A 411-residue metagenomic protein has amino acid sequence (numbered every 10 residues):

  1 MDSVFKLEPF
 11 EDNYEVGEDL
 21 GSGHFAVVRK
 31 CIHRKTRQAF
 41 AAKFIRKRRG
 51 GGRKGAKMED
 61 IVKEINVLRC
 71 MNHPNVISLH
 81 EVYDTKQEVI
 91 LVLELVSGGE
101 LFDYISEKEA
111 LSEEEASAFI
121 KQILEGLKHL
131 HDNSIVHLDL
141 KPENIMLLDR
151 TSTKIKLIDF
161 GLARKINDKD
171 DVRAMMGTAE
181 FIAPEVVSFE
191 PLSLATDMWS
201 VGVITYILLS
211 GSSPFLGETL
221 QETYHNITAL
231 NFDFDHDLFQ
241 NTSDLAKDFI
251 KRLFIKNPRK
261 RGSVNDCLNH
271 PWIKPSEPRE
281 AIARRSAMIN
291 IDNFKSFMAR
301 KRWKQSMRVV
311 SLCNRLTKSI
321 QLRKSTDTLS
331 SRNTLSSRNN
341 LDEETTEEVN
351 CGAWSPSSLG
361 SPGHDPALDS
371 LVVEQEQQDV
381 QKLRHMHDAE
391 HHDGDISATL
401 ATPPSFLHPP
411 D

Functional and structural regions predicted by a protein language model:
V16-H24, V28: Protein kinase glycine-rich loop
V27-R49: Glycine-rich ATP phosphate-binding loop
F44-M71: Conserved N-lobe beta3->alphaC-helix segment of eukaryotic protein kinase catalytic domains
E81-V82: A short, aromatic-enriched beta-strand patch in the conserved N-lobe beta-sheet of the protein kinase catalytic domain
Q87-E100: Conserved short submotifs of the Hanks-type protein kinase catalytic core that shape the nucleotide-binding pocket
F119-I120: Activation segment signature within eukaryotic-like protein kinase domains
N265-N350, W354: C-terminal regulatory tails of eukaryotic serine/threonine kinases
